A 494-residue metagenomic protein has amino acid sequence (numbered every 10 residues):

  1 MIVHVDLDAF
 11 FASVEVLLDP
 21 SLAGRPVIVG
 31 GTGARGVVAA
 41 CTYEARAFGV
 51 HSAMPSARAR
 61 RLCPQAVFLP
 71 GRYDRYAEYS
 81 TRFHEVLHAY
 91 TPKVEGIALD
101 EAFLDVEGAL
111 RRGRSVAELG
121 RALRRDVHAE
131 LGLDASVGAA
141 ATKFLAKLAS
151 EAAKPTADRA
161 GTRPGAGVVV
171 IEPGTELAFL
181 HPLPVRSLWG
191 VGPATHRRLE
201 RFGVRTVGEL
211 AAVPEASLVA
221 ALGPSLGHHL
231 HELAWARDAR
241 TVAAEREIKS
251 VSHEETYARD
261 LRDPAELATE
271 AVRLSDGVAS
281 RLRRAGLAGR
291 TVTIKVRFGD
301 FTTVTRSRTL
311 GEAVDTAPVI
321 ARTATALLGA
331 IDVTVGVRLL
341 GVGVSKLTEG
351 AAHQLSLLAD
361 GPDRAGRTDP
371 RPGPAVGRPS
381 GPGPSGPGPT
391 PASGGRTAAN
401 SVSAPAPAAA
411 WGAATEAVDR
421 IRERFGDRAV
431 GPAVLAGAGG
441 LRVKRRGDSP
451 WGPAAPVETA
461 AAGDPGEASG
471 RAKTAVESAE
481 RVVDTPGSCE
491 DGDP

Functional and structural regions predicted by a protein language model:
M1-H229, V242, S280, P362-P379 (+1 more regions): Gly/Gly-Pro- and Ser/Thr-rich, intrinsically disordered tail segments characteristic of DNA damage-repair and tolerance
A23-R25, P64, L133, R290-V292 (+2 more regions): A generic structural signal for short beta-strands and their flanking turns/coil linkers
V38, V168-I171, V185, V251 (+3 more regions): Short clusters of hydrophobic/aromatic residues that line enzyme substrate/ligand-binding pockets
A102-G108, F301, T305-R308, A359: Short, hydrophobic beta-strand segments
S187, T195-R338, E349-A352, D493-P494: DNA-contacting surface of Y-family translesion DNA polymerases
I294, V342, G426: Hydrophobic, well-ordered secondary-structure elements that form the walls of internal hydrophobic environments
K346-A351, E423: Surface-exposed, charge/polar-rich loops and edge strands
A352, L358-D360: Conserved alpha/beta core segments of nucleic-acid transaction machinery
